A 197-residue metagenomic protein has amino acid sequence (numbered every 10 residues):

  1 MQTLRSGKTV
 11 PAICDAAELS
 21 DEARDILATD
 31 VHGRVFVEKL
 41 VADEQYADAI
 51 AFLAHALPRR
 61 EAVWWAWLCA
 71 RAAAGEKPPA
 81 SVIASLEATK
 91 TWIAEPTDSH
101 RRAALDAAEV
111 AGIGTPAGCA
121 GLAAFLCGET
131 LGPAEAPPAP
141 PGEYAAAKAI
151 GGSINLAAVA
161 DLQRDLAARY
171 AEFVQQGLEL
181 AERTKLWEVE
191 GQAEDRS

Functional and structural regions predicted by a protein language model:
M1-I113, F125, E129-T130, P137-S197: Short, glycine-biased loop/turn motifs at secondary-structure junctions and in low-complexity Ser/Thr/Pro-rich termini
P116: Internal active-site segments that recognize and position negatively charged phosphoryl groups and nucleotide moieties
